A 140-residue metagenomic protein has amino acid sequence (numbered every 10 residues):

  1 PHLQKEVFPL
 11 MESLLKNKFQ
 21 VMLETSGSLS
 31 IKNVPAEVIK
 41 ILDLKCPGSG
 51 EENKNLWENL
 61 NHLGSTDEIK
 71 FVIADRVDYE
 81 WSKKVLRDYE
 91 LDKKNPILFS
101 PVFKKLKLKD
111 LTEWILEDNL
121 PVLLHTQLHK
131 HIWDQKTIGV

Functional and structural regions predicted by a protein language model:
H2-V140: Conserved AdoMet/S-adenosylmethionine-binding subsite of the radical SAM
